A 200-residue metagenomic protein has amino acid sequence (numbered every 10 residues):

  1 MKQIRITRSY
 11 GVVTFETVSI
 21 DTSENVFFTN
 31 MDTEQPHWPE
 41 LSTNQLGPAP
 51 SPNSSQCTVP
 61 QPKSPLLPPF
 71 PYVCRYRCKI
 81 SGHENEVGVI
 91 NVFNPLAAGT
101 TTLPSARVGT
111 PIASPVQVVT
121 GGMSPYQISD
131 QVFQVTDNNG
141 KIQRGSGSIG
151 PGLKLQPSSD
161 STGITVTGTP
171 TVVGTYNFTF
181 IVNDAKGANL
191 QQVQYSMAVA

Functional and structural regions predicted by a protein language model:
M1-P111, V118-Q127, Q134, P151-Q156 (+3 more regions): Extracytoplasmic copper-binding redox domains, predominantly the cupredoxin/blue-copper superfamily
N53-S55, D160-T165: Aromatic sugar-binding surface patches on proteins that engage polysaccharides or sugar-phosphate polymers
Q61, L66, T165-V173: Extracellular/luminal low-complexity segments enriched in Ser/Thr/Pro
G147-I149: Disulfide-braced loops of extracellular cysteine-rich modules
P157-S159, P170: Short, low-complexity Ser/Thr-rich regulatory SLiMs
